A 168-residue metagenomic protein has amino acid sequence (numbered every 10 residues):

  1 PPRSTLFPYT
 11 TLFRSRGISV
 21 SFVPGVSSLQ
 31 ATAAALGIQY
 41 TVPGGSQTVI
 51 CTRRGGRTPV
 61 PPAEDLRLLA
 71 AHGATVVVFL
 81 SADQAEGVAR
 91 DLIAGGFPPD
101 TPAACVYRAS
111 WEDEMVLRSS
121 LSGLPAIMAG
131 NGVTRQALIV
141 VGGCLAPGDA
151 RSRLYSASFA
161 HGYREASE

Functional and structural regions predicted by a protein language model:
P1-L12: Short, small-residue-biased leader/transition segments that mark boundaries at the very start of proteins
P2, S19-S21, T75, E114: Short, flexible active-site loop motifs that bind/organize anionic cofactors or intermediates
P2, S28, T41, I93-G95 (+1 more regions): Generic marker of residues within folded, mature protein domains
T10-F13, S46-C51, G56-E168: A contiguous loop/helix-start segment that scaffolds small-molecule binding in enzyme catalytic cores
R14-T32, P43-I50: Short, acidic/small-residue loops that bind anionic groups at enzyme active sites
S19, Q39, P102: Residue-level detector of anion-binding/catalytic polar loops
S28-Q30, Y40, Q84, L145: Short, flexible micro-motifs
Q30-Q39, E114: Glycine-rich, charge-decorated loop segments at or immediately adjacent to ligand/cofactor-binding or catalytic sites
